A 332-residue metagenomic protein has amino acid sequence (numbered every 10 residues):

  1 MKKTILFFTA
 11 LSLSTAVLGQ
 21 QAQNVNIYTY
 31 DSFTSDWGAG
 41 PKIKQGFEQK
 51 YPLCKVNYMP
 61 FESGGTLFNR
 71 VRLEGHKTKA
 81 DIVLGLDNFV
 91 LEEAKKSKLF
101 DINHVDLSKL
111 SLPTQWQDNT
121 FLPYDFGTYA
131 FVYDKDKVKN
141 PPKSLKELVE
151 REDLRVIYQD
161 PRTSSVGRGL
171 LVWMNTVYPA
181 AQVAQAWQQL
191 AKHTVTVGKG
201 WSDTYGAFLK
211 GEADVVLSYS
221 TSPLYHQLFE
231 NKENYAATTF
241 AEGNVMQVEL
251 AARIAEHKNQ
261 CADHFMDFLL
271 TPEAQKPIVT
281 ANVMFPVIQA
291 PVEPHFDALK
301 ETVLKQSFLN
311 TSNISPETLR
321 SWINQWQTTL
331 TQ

Functional and structural regions predicted by a protein language model:
Q21-E93: Early extracytoplasmic/lumenal segment of secretory-pathway proteins
T78-V83, D101-F131, L145-K146, I157-P161: A structural signal for short loop-to-beta-strand junctions that line the ligand-binding cleft of periplasmic/secreted
F100-K109, N119-P123, K146, V215 (+2 more regions): Short beta-strand->loop
A130-K137, M246-Q260, P277-T280: A bilobed periplasmic-binding-protein/Venus flytrap-type ligand-binding module shared by bacterial periplasmic
E147-V166, L171-T176: Short loop->beta-strand "edge-of-pocket" segments that line small-molecule binding or catalytic clefts across diverse
V156-T163, F268-Q289: Periplasmic-binding protein-like
W173-E242: Ligand-binding pocket segment of bilobal, Venus flytrap-like solute-binding proteins
A181, P286-Q332: An extracytoplasmic/periplasmic, membrane-proximal ligand-sensing/linker region
